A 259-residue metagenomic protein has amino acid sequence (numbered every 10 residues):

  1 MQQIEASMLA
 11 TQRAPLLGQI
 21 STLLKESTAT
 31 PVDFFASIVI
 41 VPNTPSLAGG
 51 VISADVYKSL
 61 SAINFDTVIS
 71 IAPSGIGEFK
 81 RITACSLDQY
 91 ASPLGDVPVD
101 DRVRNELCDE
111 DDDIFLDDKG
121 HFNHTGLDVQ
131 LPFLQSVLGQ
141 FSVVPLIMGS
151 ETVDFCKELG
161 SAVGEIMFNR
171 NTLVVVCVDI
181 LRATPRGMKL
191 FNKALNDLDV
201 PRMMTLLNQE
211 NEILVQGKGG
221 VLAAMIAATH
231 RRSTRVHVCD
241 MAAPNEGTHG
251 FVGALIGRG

Functional and structural regions predicted by a protein language model:
M1-R232, H237-P244, T248: Active-site histidine-anchored catalytic micro-motif
H237, T248-G259: Eukaryote-biased recognition of electropositive, low-complexity segments and basic polyanion/acidic-motif-binding
